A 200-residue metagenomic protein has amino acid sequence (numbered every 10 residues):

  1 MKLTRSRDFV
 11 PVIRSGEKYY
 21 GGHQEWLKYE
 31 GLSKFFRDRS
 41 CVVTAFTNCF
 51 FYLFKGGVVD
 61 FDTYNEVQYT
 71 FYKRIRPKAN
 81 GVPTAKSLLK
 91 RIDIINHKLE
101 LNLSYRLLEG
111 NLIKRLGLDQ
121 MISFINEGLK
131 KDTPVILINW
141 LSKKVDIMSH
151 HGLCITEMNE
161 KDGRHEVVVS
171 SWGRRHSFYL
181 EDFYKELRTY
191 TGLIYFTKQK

Functional and structural regions predicted by a protein language model:
M1-S87: Active-site-adjacent structural segments surrounding the nucleophilic cysteine of cysteine proteases and isopeptidases
L3-R14, Y69-Q199: Conserved active-site-adjacent core of cysteine acyl-enzyme catalytic domains
